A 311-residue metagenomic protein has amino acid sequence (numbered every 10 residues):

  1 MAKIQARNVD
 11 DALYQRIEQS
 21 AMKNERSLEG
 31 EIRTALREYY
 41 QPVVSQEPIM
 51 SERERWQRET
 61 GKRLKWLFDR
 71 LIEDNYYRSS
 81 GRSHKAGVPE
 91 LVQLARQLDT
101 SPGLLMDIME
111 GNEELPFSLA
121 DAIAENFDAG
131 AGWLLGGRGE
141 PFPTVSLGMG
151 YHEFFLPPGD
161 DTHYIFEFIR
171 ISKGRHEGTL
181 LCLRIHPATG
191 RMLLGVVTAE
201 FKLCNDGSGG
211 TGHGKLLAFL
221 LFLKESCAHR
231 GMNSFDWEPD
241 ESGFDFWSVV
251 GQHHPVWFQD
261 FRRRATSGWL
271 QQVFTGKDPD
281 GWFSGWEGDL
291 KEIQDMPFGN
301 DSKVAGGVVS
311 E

Functional and structural regions predicted by a protein language model:
M1-D11: Short Lys/Arg-rich basic patches
D10, L28, G87-E90, S101-L105 (+2 more regions): Short coil turns linking two alpha-helices in DNA-binding domains
D11-G30: Surface-exposed, Lys/Arg-rich phosphate-binding patches that contact polyanionic backbones
A12, P42-V43, P48-K62, S79-K85 (+1 more regions): Intrinsically disordered, low-complexity tails and linkers flanking structured cores
A21-S27, R53, Q57-Q97: Short basic helix-loop element that most often maps to the first helix and adjoining turn of HTH DNA-binding modules
L28-P48: Short, basic amphipathic alpha-helical segments that act as recognition/interaction helices in nucleic-acid-binding
A95-L115, A122-A124: Recognition helix of helix-turn-helix/homeodomain-like DNA-binding domains that insert into the DNA major groove
F117-W133: DNA major-groove recognition helix of helix-turn-helix/homeodomain DNA-binding modules
